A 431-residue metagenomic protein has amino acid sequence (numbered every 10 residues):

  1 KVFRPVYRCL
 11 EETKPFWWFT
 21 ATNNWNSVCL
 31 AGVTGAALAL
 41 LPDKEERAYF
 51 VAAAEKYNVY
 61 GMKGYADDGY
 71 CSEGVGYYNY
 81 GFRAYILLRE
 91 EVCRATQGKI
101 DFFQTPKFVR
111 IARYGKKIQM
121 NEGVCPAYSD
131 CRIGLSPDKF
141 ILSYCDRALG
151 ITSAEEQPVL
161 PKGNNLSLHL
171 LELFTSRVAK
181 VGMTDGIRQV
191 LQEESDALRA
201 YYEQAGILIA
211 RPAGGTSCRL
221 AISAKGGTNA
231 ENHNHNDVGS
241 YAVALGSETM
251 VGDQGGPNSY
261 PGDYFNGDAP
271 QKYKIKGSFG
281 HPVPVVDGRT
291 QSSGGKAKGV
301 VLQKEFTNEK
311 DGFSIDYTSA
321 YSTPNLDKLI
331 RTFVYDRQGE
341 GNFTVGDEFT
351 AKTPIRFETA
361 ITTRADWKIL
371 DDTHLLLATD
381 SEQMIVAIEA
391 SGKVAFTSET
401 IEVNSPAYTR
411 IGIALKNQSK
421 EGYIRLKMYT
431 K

Functional and structural regions predicted by a protein language model:
K1-V109, R113-Q119, C131-R132: Aromatic-lined, polymer-binding surfaces characteristic of secreted/periplasmic polysaccharide-degrading enzymes
P5-W17, L40, G61, D68 (+8 more regions): Short secondary-structure junctions and interdomain/linker hinges
F19, G226-T228, A269: Short alpha-helical segments and helix-capping/turn motifs at coil-helix boundaries
C29, I111, Q204-G206, G239 (+3 more regions): Residues that flank catalytic or metal-binding motifs in active/ligand-binding sites
G35, L208-A213, Y241-V243, I315 (+2 more regions): Short acidic-hydrophobic surface loop/beta-edge motif
L40, Y80-M250, F306-N308, G412-A414 (+1 more regions): Carbohydrate-active enzyme catalytic cores, enriched for enzymes that act on polyanionic acidic polysaccharides
Q157-N165, L170, S259-K431: CBM-like, beta-strand-rich accessory domains located in the C-terminal region of large, secreted polysaccharide-active
V251-G256: Catalytic Cys-His active-site segments of thiol-dependent hydrolases/isopeptidases
